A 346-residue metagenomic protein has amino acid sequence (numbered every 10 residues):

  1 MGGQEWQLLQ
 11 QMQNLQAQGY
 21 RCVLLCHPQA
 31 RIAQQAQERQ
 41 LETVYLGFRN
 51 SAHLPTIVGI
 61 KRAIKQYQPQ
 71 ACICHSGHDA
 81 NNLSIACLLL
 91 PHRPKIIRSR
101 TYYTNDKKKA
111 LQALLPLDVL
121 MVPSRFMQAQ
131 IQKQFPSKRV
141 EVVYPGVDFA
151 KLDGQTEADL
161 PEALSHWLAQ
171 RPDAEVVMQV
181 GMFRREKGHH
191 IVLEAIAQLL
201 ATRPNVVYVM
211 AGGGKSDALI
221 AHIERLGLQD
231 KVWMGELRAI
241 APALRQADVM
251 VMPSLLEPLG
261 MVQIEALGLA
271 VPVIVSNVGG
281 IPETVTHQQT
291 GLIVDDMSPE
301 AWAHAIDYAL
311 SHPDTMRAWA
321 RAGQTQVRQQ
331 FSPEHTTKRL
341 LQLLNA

Functional and structural regions predicted by a protein language model:
G2-Q10, E175, Q179-Q198, D217 (+2 more regions): A conserved mid-protein helix/loop that constitutes part of the nucleotide-sugar donor-binding site
L24-C26, P272-V275, V285: Short hydrophobic beta-strand element within catalytic cores of glycosyltransferases and related nucleotide-activated
P91-R125: A conserved, positively charged/aromatic
F126, G146: Carbohydrate-associated surface elements
E236, L255: Aromatic "clamp/platform" in nucleotide-sugar-dependent glycosyltransferases that forms part of the donor/acceptor
G260-Q263, I281: Short glycine/serine-rich donor-binding loops of glycosyltransferases
H287-Q288, L292-P299, Y308-P313: Conserved acidic donor-binding segment of nucleotide-sugar-dependent glycosyltransferases
A301, Y308, T315-Q330, R339-L341: A short, well-ordered alpha-helix in the C-terminal region of glycosyltransferases
